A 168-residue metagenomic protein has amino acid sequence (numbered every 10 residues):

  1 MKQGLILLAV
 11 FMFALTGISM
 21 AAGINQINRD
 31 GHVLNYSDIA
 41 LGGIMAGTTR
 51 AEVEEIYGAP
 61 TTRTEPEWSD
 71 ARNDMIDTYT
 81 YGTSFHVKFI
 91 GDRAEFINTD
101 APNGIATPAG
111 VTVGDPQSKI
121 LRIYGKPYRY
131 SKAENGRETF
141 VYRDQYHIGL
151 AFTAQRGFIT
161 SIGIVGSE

Functional and structural regions predicted by a protein language model:
M1-G4: Positively charged n-region of N-terminal signal peptides that target proteins for export
I6, N103-I105, H147: Short Gly/Pro-enriched loop/turn and capping motifs at secondary-structure junctions
L8-T16: Bacterial N-terminal signal peptides
G17-G136, Q155-E168: Short helix/turn-capping signatures at newly exposed starts of structured segments
V141-G157: Short, exposed beta-strand-loop hairpins at the edges of beta-sheets in extracellular/periplasmic proteins
